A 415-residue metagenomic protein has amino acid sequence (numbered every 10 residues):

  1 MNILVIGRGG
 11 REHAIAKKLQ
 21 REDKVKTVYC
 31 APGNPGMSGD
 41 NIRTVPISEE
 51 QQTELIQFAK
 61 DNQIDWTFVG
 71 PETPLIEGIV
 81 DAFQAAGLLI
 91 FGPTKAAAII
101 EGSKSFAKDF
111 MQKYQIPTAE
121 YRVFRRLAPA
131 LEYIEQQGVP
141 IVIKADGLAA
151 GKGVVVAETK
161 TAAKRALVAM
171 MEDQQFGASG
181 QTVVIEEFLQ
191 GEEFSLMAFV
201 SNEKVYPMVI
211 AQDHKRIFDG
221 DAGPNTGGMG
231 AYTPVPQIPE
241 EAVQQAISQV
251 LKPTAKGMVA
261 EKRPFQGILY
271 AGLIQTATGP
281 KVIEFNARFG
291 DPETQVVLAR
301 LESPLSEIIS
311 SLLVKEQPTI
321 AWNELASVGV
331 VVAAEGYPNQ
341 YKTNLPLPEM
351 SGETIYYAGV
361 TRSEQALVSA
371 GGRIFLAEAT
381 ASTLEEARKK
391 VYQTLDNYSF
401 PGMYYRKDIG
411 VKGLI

Functional and structural regions predicted by a protein language model:
M1-K95: ATP-binding N-terminal substructure of ATP-dependent carboxylate-amine bond-forming enzymes
L4-V5, G102-T182, Q212, P236 (+1 more regions): Active-site nucleotide/adenylate-binding loops and adjacent lid/helix of ATP-dependent enzymes
K18, E22, N62, A86 (+11 more regions): Change "in soluble alpha/beta enzymes" to "in soluble alpha/beta proteins
C30-A31, F68-V69, I90-P93, E120-V123 (+5 more regions): General beta-strand structural signal in soluble alpha/beta enzymes
A157-G290: Internal nucleotide-binding/catalytic subdomain
I247-L269, N286-N344, M350-G352: Active-site "cap" helix and flanking loop/linker of ATP-utilizing ligase/carboxylase catalytic domains
S310-I415: Peripheral (often C-terminal) accessory segments that flank ATP-dependent C-N-forming ligase machineries
